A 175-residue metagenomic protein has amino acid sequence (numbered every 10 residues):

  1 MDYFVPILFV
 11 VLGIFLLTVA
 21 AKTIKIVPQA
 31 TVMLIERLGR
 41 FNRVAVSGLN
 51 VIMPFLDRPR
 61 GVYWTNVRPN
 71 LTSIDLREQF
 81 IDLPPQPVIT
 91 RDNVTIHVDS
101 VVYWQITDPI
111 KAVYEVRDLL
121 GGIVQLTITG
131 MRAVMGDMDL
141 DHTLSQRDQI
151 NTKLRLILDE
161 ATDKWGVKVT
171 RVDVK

Functional and structural regions predicted by a protein language model:
M1-K175: N-terminal hydrophobic membrane-entry segments
